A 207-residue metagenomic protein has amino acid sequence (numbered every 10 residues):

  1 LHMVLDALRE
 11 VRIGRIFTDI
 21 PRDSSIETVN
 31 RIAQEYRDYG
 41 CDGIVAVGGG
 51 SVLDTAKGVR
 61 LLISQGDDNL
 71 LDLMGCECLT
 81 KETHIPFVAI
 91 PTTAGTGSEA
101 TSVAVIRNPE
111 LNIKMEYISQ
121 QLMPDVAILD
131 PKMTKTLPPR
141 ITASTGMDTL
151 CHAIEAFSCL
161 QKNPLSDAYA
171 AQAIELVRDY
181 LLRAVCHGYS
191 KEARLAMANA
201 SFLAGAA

Functional and structural regions predicted by a protein language model:
L1-G43: ATP/NTP phosphate-donor binding region
V4, R31-A33, V52-Q65, A100-T101: Short Gly/Thr/Asp-enriched flexible loops that form oxyanion-binding sites at enzyme active sites
E10-V11, P21, L61-D72: Glycine- (often His-adjacent) and acidic-residue-rich active-site loop that binds/positions the CoA thioester
R15-T18, I44-V47, V88, L203-G205: Short glycine-rich or small-residue beta-strand-to-loop segments that form or flank ligand, phosphate, metal/Fe-S
Y36, C41-K57, T92-S98: Glycine/serine-rich anion-binding loops at beta->alpha junctions that coordinate negatively charged ligand groups
S64-P164: A glycine/threonine-rich phosphate-anchoring loop and its flanking beta-alpha core in nucleotide/phosphate-binding
A156-A207: Active-site segments that bind and position negatively charged phosphate/pyrophosphate groups
